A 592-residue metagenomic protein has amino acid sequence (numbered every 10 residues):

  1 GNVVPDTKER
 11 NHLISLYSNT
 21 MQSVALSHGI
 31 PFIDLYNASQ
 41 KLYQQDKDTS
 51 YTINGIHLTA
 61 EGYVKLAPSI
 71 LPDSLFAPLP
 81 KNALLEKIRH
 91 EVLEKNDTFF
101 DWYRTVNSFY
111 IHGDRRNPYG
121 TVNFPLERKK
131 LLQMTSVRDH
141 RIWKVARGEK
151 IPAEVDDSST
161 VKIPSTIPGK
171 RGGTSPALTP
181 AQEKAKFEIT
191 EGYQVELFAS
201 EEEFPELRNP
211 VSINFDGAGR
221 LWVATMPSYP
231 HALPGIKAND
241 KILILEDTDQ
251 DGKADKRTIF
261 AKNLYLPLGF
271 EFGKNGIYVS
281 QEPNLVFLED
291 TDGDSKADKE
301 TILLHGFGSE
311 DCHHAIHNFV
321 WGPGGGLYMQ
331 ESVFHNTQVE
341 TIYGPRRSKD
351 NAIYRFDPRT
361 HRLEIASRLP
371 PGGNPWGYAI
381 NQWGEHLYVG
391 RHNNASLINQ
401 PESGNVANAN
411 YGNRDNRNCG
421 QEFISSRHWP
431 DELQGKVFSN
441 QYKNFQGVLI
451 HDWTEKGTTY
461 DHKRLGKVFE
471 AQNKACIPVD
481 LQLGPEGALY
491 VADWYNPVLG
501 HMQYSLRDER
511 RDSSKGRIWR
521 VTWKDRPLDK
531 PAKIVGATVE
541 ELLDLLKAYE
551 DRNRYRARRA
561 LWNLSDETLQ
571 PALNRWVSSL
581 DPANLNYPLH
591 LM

Functional and structural regions predicted by a protein language model:
N2-L35: Substrate-gating cap/lid alpha-helix
Q22-S27, Q44, P68-F76, D247 (+5 more regions): Sec-exported extracytoplasmic/periplasmic mature domains
S27, S50-P176: Conserved catalytic region of serine esterases and O-acyltransferases that act on ester linkages in lipids
S159-K547, R552-N563: Beta-propeller domains with acidic blade repeats across secreted/periplasmic ectodomains and cytosolic WD/CNH propellers
V535-D544, D566-L580: Amphipathic alpha-helical scaffolding segments comprising HEAT/armadillo-like alpha-solenoid repeats
Y549-E550, L580-N584: Short inter-helical turns and helix N-cap capping residues of alpha-solenoid HEAT/ARM repeat scaffolds
N553-R554, N584-P588: Residue-level detector of extended alpha-helical repeat arrays and alpha-solenoid scaffolds
